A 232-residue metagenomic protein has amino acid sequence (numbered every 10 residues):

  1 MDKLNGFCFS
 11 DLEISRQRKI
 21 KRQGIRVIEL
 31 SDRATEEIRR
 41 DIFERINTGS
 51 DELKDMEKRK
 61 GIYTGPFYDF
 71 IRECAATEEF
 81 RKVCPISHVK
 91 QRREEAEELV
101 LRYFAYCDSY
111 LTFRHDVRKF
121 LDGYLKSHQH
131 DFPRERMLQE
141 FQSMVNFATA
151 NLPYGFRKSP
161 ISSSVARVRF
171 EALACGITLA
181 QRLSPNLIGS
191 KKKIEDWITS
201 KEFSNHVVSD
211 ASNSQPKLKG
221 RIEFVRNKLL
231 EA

Functional and structural regions predicted by a protein language model:
M1-D122, I188, T199, F203-Q215 (+2 more regions): Basic- and aromatic-enriched surface patches that contact anionic nucleotides/nucleic acids
Y106-Y110, S127-H130, G176-L183: Amphipathic alpha-helical interaction surfaces
H115-S162, R169: Small-residue-rich helix-loop
T149-E202: C-terminal hydrophobic structural anchor segments that stabilize assembly/packing rather than catalytic chemistry
